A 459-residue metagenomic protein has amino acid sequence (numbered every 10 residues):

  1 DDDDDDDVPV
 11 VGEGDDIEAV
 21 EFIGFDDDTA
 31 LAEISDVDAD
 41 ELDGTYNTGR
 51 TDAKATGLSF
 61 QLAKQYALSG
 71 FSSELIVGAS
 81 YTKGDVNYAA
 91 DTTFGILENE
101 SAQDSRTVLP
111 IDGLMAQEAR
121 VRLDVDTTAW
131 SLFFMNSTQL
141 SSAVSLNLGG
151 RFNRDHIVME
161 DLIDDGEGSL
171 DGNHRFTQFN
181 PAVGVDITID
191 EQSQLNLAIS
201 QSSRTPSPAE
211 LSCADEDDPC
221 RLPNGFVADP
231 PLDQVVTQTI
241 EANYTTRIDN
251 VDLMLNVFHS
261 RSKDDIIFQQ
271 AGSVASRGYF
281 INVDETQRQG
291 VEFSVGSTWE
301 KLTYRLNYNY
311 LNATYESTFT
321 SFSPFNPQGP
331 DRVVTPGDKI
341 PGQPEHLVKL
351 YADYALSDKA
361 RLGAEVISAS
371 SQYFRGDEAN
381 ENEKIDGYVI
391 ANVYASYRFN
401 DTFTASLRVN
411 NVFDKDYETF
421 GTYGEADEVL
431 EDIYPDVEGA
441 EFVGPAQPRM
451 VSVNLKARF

Functional and structural regions predicted by a protein language model:
D1, S73-A79, L146-G150, L195-L197 (+7 more regions): Transmembrane beta-strands of outer-membrane beta-barrel proteins
D1-L162, T188, T298, R305: Face-selective signature of the C-terminal outer-membrane beta-barrel domain
D2, D6-D7, Y88-G95, V158-G166 (+7 more regions): Outer-membrane beta-barrel translocator domains and adjoining extracellular loop/strand segments of Gram-negative
D43-G49, Q117-R122, M135, L162-G172 (+7 more regions): Extracellular loop and loop/strand-boundary signature of outer-membrane beta-barrel proteins
S59-G70, Q139-S142, L146, D252-L253 (+3 more regions): Gram-negative outer-membrane beta-barrel transporters
Y81-N87, F152-V158, I199-T205, S212-A214 (+8 more regions): Transmembrane beta-strands of outer-membrane beta-barrel pores
V121-T127, H174, Q178-N180, G184 (+7 more regions): Outer-membrane beta-barrel signature, preferentially recognizing the C-terminal barrel domain of Gram-negative
S203, R261-K263, S368-D377, S396-F459: C-terminal beta-signal and adjacent terminal beta-strands/loops of Gram-negative outer-membrane beta-barrel proteins
